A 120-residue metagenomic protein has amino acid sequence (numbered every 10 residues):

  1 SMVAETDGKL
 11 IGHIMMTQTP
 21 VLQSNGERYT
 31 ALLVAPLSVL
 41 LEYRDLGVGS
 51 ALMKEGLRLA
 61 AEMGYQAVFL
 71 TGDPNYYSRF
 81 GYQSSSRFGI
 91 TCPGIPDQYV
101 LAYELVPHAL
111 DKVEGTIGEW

Functional and structural regions predicted by a protein language model:
S1-E5, K9-P20, A31-S38: Conserved beta-strand in the GNAT
T6-G8, E42, E104-A109: Short loop segments at secondary-structure junctions
K9, L40-A51, M63, R79: Conserved glycine-rich acetyl-CoA-binding loop
M16-T17, L52, G56, Q83-S86: Short acidic (Asp/Glu) patches
V34, V39, D45-R58, F69-L70: Conserved acetyl-CoA-binding loop-helix of GNAT-fold acetyltransferases
E62-Q66, T71-P96: Conserved active-site alpha-helix within GNAT-family acetyltransferase domains
T91-W120: C-terminal "cap" of GNAT-fold acetyltransferases
